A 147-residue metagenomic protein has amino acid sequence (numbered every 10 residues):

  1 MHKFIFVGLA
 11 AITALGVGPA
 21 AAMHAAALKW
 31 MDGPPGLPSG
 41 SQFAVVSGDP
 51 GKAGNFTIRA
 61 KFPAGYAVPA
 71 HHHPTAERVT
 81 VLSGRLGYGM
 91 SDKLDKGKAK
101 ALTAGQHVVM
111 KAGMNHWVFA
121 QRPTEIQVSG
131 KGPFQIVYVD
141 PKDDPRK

Functional and structural regions predicted by a protein language model:
M1-G8: Bacterial N-terminal signal peptides that target proteins for export
A11-G18: Hydrophobic h-region of N-terminal signal peptides that target proteins for export in Gram-negative bacteria
G18-R59, P141-K147: A short, N-terminal "cap"/entry segment at the start of jelly-roll beta-barrel domains of the cupin/DSBH fold
W30, G97, W117-K147: Double-stranded beta-helix
P38-S41, A53-T57, P74-A76, G113 (+1 more regions): Extracytoplasmic
P63, D92-G113: Short acidic-glycine-tyrosine-enriched beta hairpin
P63-Y66, H73-K93: Glycine- and acidic-residue-biased ligand/ion/polar-headgroup-sensing regions
V68-A70, Y88-G89, M110, N115-Q121 (+1 more regions): Short beta-strand His + acidic residue motifs that chelate non-heme Fe in jelly-roll/DSBH and cupin folds
